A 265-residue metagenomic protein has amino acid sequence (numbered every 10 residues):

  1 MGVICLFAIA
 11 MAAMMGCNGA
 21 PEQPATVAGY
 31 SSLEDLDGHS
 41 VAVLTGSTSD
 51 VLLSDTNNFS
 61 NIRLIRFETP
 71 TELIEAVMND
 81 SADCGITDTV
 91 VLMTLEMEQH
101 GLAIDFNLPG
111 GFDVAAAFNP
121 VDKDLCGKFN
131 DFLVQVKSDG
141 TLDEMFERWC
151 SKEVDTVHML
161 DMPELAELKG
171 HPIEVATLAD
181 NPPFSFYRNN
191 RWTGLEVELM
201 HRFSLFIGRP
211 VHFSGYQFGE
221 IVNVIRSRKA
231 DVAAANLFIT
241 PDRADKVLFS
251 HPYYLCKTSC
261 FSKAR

Functional and structural regions predicted by a protein language model:
A13-G16: C-terminal motif of bacterial Sec signal peptides marking the signal peptidase cleavage site
N18-D35, G46-T48, T89-G111, P120 (+3 more regions): Acidic, polar ligand-binding/catalytic clefts
N18-G19, S47-T48, D113-H158, E198-F206 (+1 more regions): Extended ligand-binding regions for polar small-molecule ligands
S31-G46, K169-A179: Short loop->beta-strand "edge-of-pocket" segments that line small-molecule binding or catalytic clefts across diverse
L36, A76-M78, A116, F129 (+2 more regions): Hydrophobic residues within well-ordered alpha-helices
V43, S60-P70, P210-Q217: Short beta-strand-to-loop elements that line the ligand-binding cleft of bilobed periplasmic-binding protein-like
V51-L53, R188-G208: Short, polar/charged alpha-helical segment
G170-G194: Short glycine-rich His-centered loop
